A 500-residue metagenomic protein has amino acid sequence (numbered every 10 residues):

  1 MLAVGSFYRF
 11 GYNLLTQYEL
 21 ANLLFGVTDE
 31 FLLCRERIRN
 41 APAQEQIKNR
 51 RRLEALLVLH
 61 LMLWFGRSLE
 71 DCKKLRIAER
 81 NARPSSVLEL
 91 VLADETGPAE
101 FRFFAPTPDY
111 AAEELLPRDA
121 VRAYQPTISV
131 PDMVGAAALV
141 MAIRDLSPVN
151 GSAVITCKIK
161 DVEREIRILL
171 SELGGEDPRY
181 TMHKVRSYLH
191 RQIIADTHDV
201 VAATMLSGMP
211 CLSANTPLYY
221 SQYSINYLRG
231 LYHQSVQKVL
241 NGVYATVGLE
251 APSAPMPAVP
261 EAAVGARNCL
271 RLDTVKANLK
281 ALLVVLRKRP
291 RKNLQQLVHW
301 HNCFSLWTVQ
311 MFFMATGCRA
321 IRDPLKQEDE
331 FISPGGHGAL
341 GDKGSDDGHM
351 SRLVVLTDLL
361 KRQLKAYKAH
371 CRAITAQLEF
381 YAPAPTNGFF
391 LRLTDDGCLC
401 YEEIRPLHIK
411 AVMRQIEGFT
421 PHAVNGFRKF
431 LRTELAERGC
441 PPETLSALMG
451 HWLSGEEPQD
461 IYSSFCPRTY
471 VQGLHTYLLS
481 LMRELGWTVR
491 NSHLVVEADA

Functional and structural regions predicted by a protein language model:
M1-G5, N13, E19, L23-A43 (+6 more regions): Conserved tyrosine-mediated DNA breakage-rejoining catalytic core shared by Y-recombinases
A3-L69, R186, L270-A320, G426-R428: Basic, Lys/Arg- and aromatic-enriched nucleic-acid-binding interface segment
A21, S253-F304, M311-F313, R319-D329 (+2 more regions): Long, compositionally biased intrinsically disordered regions
A43-E45, T156-M205, M209-A214, R289-W300 (+3 more regions): Short, basic (Lys/Arg/His-rich) helix/loop patches that form interaction surfaces in the mid-to-C-terminal regions
R51-R52, L57-T96, V200-M205, L306-H337 (+1 more regions): Short, charged phosphate-coordinating catalytic segments
A112-P178, Y188, A262-L283, V355-T420 (+1 more regions): Active-site/catalytic core of tyrosine-dependent DNA strand-transfer enzymes
S207-L240, M256-R271, S345-D346, M449-D499: Catalytic-site neighborhood detector that most strongly recognizes the C-terminal catalytic loop/helix of tyrosine
L297-H301, M311-F313, S333-R428, T433-M482 (+2 more regions): Extended, charge-rich low-complexity regions and/or helical-solenoid scaffolds
